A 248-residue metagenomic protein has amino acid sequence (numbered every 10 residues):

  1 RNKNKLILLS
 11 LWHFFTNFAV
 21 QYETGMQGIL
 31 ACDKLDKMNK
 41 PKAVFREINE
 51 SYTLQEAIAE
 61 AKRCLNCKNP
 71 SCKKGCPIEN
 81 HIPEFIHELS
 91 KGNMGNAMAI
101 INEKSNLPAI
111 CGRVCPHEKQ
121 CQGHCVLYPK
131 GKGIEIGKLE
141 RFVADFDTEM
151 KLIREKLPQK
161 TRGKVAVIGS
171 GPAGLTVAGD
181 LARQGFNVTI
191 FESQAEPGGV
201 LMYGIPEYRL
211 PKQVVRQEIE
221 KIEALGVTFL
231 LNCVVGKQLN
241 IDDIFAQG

Functional and structural regions predicted by a protein language model:
N2-N4, H13: Intrinsic-disorder-associated, low-complexity terminal segments enriched in Asp/Asn/His/Tyr and depleted of Lys/Arg
L6, A19-Y22: Ser/Thr/Pro/Gly-rich low-complexity, intrinsically disordered segments
S10, T16-N17, K34, M38: Short, positively charged and aromatic/hydrophobic N-terminal segments
N17-A19, E207: Short, composition-biased linear "edge" segments at structural boundaries
Y22-K164: Ferredoxin-type iron-sulfur electron-transfer modules and their immediate structural context
Q27-E50, E79-K91, I100-N102, P129 (+3 more regions): Beta1-alpha1 glycine-rich phosphate/pyrophosphate-binding loop at the start of Rossmann-like nucleotide-binding domains
A61, I241-D242: Short hydrophobic/charged patches on amphipathic alpha-helices used for structural packing and interfaces
